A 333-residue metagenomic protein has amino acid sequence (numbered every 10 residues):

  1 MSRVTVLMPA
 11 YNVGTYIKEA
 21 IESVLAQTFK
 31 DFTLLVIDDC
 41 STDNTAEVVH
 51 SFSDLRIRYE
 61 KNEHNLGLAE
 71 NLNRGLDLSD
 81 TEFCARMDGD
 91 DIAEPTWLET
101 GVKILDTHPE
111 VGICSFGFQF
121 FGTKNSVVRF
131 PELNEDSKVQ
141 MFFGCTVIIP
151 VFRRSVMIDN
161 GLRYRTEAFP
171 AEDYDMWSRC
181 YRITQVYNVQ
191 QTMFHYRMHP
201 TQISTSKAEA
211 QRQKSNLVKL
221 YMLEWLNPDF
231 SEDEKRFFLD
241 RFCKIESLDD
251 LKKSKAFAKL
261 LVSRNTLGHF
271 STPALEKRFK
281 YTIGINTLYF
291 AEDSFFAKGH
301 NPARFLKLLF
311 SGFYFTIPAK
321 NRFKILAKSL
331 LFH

Functional and structural regions predicted by a protein language model:
M1-L25: N-proximal low-complexity "stem/linker" segments adjacent to membrane-targeting elements
T15-K18, D43-S51, I92, T96: Acidic helix N-cap motif at the loop->helix transition within catalytic regions of sugar-transfer enzymes
K30, D38-E47, H64, D88: A conserved acidic beta->alpha catalytic loop
N62-S79, T100: Glycine-rich, basic loop-to-helix element that forms the pyrophosphate-binding segment of sugar-nucleotide handling
D77, F116, E135-F242: Conserved nucleotide-sugar donor-binding catalytic segment
C84: Short aromatic/hydrophobic "clamp" motif used to bind/position activated sugar donors
T96-V128: Conserved donor NDP-sugar-binding/catalytic core segment of glycosyltransferases
M198-H333: C-terminal subregions of glycosyltransferases and related glycan-biosynthesis enzymes
